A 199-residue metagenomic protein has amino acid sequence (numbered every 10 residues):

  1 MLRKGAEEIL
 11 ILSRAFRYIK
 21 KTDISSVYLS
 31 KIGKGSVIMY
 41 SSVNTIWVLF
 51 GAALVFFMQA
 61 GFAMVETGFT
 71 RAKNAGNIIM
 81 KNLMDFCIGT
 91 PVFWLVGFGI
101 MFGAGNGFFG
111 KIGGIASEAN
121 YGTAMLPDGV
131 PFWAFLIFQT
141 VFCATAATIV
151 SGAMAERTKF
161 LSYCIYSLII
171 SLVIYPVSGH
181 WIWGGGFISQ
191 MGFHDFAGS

Functional and structural regions predicted by a protein language model:
L2-I38: Short, Lys/Arg-enriched N-terminal segments with co-localized hydrophobic residues within the first ~10-30 amino acids
L29-S199: Hydrophobic alpha-helical transmembrane bundles of multi-pass membrane proteins
